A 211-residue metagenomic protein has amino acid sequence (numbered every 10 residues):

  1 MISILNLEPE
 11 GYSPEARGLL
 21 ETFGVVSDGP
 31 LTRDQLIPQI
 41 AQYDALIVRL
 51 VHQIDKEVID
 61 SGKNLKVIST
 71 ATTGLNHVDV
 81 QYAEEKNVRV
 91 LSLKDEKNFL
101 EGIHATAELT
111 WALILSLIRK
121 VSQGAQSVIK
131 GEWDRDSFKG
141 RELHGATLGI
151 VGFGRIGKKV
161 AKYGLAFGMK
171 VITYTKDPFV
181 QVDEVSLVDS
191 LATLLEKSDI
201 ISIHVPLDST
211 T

Functional and structural regions predicted by a protein language model:
M1, L65, H144-T147: Phosphate-coordination loops involved in phosphoryl transfer and adenosine-cofactor binding
M1-Y43, G168-Y174, S190: N-terminal glycine-/charge-rich "phosphate-binding" loop or analogous flexible N-terminal tail
L7, V48-R49, A71, S202-L207: Short, well-ordered coil/turn residues at beta-beta hairpins and beta-strand->alpha-helix junctions within
I40-A45, G62-L65, E196-I201: Short acidic/histidine-rich motifs immediately flanking catalytic phosphotransfer sites in two-component signaling
A45-A125: Phosphate/diphosphate ligand-binding glycine-rich loop within oxidoreductases
I54-I59, I172, K176-T211: Rossmann-like adenosine-cofactor binding region
K97, E101, G124-K159: Glycine-rich NAD(P)-binding loop of Rossmann-like domains
G164: Aromatic pocket-lining residues of Rossmann-like dinucleotide-binding sites
